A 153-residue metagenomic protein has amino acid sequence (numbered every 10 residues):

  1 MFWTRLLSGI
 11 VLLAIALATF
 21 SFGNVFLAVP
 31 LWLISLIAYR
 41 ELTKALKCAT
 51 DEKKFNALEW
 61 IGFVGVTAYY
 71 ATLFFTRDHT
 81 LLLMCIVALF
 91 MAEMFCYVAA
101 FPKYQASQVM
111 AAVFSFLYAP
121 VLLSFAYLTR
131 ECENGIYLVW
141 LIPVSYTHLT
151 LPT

Functional and structural regions predicted by a protein language model:
F2-Y146: Membrane-embedded alpha-helical bundles of polytopic integral membrane proteins
T147-T153: Conserved small/polar residues in nucleotide/adenosyl-binding loops
